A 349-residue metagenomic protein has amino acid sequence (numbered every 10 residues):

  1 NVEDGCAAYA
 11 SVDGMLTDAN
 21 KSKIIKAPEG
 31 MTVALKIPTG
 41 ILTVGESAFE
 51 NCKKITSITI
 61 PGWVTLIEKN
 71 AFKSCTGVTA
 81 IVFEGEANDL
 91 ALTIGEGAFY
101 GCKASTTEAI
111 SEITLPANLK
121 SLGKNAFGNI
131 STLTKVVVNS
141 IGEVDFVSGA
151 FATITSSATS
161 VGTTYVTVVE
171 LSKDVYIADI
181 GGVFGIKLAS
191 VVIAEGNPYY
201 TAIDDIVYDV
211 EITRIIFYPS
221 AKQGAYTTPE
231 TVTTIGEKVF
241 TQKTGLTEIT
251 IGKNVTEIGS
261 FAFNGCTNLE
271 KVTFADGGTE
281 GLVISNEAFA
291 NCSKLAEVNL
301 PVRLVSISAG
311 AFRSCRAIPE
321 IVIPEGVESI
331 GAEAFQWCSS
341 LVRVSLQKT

Functional and structural regions predicted by a protein language model:
N1-M15, A19-T43, C52-L66, T76-T93 (+10 more regions): Structural signature of tandem-repeat unit edges
G45-A48, E68-K73, E96-Y100, G123-G128 (+6 more regions): Consensus positions within tandem repeat domains that build extended binding/scaffold surfaces
S148-F151, I180-G181: Short amphipathic alpha-helical segments and helix-helix/interface helices
